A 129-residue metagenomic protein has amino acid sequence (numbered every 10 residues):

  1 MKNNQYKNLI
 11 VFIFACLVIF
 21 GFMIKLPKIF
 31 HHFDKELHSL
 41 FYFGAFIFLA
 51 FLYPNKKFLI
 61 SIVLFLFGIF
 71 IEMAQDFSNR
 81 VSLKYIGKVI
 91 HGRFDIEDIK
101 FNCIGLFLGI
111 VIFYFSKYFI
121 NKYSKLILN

Functional and structural regions predicted by a protein language model:
M1-I96, C103-N129: Bulky hydrophobic segments
